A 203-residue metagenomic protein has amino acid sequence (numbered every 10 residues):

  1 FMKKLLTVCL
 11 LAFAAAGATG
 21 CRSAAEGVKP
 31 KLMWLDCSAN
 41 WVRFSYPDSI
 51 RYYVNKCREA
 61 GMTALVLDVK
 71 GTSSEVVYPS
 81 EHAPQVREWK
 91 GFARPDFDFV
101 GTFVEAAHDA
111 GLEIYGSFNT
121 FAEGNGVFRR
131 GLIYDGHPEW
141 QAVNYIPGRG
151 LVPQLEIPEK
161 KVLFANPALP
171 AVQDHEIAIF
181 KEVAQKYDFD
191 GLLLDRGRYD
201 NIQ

Functional and structural regions predicted by a protein language model:
L5-A14: Sec-dependent N-terminal signal peptides
F13-G27: Bacterial Sec-dependent signal peptides at the C-terminal "C-region" and cleavage site
V28-F44, F121-K186: Active-site-adjacent "subsite" loops/lids of carbohydrate-active enzymes
V42-A60, R87-A110, D174-A178: Aromatic- and glycine-enriched glycan-recognition loops and surfaces that form the carbohydrate-binding subsites
S49-E75, K186-Y187: Catalytic domains of carbohydrate-active enzymes, especially glycoside hydrolases
M62-P95: Aromatic-lined carbohydrate-binding/catalytic grooves of carbohydrate-active enzymes
M62-V69, D98-L155, G191-R198: Glycine-rich, aromatic-flanked loop segments that form ligand/cofactor-binding clefts across common enzyme folds
